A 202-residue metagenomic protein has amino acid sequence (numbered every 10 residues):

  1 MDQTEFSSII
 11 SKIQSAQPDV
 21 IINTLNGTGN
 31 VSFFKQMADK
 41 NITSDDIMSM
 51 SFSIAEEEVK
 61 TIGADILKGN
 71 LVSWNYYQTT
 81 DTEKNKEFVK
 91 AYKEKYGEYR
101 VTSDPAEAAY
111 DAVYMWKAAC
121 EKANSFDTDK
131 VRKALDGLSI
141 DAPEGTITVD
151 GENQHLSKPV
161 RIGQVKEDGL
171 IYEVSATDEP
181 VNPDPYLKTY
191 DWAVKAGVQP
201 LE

Functional and structural regions predicted by a protein language model:
M1, N23-G27, S51-A55, S73-Y76 (+2 more regions): Active-site-proximal beta-strand/loop segments in catalytic clefts of secreted hydrolases
M1-D39, T79-E87: Extracellular/periplasmic Venus flytrap/periplasmic-binding protein
I13-Q17, L25, M37-N41, Y96 (+2 more regions): Sec/Tat-exported extracytoplasmic proteins
N26-G29, K84, A108-A112, K158: Catalytic-loop motifs flanking and including active-site residues across diverse enzymes
M37-Y110, C120-F126, E173-L201: Extracellular/periplasmic periplasmic-binding protein-like sensory domains
Y114-K117, T128-D136: C-terminal amphipathic alpha-helical "assembly" element that mediates oligomerization/partner interfaces or acts as
S139-E202: Solvent-exposed, acidic/polar segments of extracytosolic/periplasmic ligand-binding ectodomains
